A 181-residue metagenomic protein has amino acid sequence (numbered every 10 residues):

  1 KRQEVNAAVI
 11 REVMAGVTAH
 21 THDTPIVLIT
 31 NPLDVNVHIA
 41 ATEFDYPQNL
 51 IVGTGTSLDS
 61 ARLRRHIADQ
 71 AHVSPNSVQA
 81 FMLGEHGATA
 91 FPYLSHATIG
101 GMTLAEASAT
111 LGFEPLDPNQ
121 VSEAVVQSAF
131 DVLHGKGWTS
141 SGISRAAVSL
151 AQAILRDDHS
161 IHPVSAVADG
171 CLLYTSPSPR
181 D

Functional and structural regions predicted by a protein language model:
R2-R64: Rossmann-like NAD(P)(H) cofactor-binding subdomain of soluble oxidoreductases
G16, E43, L150-A153, S178: Active-site catalytic microenvironments for nucleophilic, acid-base chemistry
R65-L172: Mobile gating loops/cap/lid regions near enzyme active sites that modulate substrate access
Y174-D181: Conserved small/polar residues in nucleotide/adenosyl-binding loops
